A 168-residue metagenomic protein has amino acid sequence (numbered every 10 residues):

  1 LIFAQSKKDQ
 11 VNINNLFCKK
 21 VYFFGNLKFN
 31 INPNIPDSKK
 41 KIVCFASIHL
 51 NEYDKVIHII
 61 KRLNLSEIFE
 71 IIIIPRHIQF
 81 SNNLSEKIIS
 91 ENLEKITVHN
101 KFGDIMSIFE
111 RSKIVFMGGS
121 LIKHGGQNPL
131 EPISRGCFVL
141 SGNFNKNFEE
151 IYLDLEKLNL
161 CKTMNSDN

Functional and structural regions predicted by a protein language model:
L1-N168: Nucleotide-activated sugar donor-binding and catalytic core shared by glycosyltransferases and related lipid-linked
